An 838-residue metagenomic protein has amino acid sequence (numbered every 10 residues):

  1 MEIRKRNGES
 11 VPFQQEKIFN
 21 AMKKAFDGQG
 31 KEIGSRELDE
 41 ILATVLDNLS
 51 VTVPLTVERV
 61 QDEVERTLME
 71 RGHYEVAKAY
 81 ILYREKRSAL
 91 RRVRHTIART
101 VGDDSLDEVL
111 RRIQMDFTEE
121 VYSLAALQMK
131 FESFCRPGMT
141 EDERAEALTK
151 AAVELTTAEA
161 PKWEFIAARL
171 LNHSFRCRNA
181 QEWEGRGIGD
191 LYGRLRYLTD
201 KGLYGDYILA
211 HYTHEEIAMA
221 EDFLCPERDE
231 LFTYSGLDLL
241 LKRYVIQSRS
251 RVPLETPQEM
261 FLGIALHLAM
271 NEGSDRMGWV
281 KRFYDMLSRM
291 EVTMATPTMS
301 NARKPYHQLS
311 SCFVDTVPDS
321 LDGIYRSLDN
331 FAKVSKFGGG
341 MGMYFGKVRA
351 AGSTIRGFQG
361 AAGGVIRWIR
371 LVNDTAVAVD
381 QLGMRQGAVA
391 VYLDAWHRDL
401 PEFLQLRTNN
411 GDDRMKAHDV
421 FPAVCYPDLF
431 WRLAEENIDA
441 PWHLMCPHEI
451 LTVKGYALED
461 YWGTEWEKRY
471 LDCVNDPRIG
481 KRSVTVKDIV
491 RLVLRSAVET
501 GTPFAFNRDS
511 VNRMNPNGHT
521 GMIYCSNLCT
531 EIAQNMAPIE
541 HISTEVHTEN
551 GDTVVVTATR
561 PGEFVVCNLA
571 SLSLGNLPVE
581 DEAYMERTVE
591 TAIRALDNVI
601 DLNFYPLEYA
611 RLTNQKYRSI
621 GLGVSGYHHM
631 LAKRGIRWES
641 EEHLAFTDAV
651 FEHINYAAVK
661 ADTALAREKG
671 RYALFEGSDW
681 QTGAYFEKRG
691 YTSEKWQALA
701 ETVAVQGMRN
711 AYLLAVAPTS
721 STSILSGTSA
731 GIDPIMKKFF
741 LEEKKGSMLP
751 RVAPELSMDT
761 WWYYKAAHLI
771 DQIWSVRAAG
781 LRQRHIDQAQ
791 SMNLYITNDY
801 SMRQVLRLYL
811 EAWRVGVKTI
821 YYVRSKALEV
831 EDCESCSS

Functional and structural regions predicted by a protein language model:
R6-F13, I33-R36, V101, V252-E255 (+18 more regions): Alpha-helix capping and helix-loop boundary segments enriched in small/acidic/polar residues
E9, E32-L262, G278-Y284: Core nucleic-acid recognition elements
Q14-E32, L106-E120, L262-A269, A730-I735: Short, surface-exposed, low-complexity cationic segments
A79-K86, V93, W163-L195, Y426 (+6 more regions): Terminal amphipathic helices with adjacent charged low-complexity linkers/tails
A180-S274, G357-L371, G383-G387, Y392-N527 (+2 more regions): Conserved, charged catalytic cores of large soluble enzymes
T213-C225, D229-D238, T530-Q534, L596 (+5 more regions): Catalytic alpha/beta core of large soluble enzyme barrels
I246, V252, F261-R276, V280 (+10 more regions): Function-dense linear segments that define catalytic or interfacial modules in macromolecule-processing proteins
M286, K304, L328, T588-R611 (+3 more regions): Internal maturation/activation junctions in enzymes
